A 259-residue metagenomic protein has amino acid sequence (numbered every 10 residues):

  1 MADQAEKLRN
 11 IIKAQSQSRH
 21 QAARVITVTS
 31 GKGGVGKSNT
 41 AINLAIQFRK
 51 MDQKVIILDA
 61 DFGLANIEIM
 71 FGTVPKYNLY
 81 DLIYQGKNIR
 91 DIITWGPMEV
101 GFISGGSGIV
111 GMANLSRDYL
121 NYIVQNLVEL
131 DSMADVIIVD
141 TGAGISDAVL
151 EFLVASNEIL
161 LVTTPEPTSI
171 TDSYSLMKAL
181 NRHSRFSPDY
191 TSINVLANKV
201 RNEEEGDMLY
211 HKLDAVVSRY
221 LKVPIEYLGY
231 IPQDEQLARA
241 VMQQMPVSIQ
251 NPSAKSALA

Functional and structural regions predicted by a protein language model:
M1-K32: Extreme N-terminal, non-catalytic leader segments that precede Walker-type/kinase nucleotide-binding cores
V25-I89: Walker A/P-loop NTP-binding active-site region of P-loop NTPases, recognizing the glycine-rich GxxxxGKT/S
A60-S132, M242-Q243: P-loop/Walker-type NTP enzyme "switch/lid" segment
G72-Y77, A179-L180, H211-D214, V247-S248: Short, hinge-like loop/turn segments at secondary-structure boundaries
V136, T141-G229: Conserved catalytic-core segment of NTP-binding enzymes
S218-S248: Beta-strand-loop-alpha "switch" segments that mediate conformational coupling across diverse proteins
N251-A259: Histidine-centered active-site loop/cap adjacent to the catalytic His in serine esterases/O-acetyl transfer systems
